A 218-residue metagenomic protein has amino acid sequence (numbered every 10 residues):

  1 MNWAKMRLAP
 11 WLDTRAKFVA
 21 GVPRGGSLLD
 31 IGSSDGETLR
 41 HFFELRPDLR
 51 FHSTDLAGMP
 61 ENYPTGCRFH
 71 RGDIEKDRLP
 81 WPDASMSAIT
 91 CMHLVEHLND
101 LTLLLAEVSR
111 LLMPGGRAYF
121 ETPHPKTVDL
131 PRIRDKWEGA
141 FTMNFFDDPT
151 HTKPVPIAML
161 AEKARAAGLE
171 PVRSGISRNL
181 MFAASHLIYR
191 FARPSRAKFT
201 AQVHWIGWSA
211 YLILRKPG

Functional and structural regions predicted by a protein language model:
M1-P82, A88-M92, L105, S174-S177 (+2 more regions): Conserved N-terminal segment of class I S-adenosyl-L-methionine
W3-M6, E37, N99-E107, R117-P217: S-adenosyl-L-methionine-dependent methyltransferase catalytic module, highlighting the catalytic core
S27, G115-R117: Short glycine-centered segments of the SAM/dcSAM-binding site in methyltransferase folds
H93-H97: Short catalytic micro-motifs in class I SAM-dependent methyltransferases
